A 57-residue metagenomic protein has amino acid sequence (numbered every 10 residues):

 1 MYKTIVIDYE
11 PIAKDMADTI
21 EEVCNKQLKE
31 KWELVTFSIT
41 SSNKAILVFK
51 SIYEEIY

Functional and structural regions predicted by a protein language model:
M1-Y57: Terminus-proximal functional modules
